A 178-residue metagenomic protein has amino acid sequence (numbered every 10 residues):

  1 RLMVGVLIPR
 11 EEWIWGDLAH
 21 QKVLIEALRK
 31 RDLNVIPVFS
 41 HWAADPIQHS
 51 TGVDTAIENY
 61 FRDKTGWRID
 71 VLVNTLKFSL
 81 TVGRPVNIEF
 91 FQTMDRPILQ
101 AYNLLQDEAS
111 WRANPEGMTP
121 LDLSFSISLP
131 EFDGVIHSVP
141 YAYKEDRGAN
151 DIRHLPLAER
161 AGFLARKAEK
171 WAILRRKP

Functional and structural regions predicted by a protein language model:
R1-P178: An N-terminal assembly and electron-transfer interface module characteristic of large anaerobic redox and radical
